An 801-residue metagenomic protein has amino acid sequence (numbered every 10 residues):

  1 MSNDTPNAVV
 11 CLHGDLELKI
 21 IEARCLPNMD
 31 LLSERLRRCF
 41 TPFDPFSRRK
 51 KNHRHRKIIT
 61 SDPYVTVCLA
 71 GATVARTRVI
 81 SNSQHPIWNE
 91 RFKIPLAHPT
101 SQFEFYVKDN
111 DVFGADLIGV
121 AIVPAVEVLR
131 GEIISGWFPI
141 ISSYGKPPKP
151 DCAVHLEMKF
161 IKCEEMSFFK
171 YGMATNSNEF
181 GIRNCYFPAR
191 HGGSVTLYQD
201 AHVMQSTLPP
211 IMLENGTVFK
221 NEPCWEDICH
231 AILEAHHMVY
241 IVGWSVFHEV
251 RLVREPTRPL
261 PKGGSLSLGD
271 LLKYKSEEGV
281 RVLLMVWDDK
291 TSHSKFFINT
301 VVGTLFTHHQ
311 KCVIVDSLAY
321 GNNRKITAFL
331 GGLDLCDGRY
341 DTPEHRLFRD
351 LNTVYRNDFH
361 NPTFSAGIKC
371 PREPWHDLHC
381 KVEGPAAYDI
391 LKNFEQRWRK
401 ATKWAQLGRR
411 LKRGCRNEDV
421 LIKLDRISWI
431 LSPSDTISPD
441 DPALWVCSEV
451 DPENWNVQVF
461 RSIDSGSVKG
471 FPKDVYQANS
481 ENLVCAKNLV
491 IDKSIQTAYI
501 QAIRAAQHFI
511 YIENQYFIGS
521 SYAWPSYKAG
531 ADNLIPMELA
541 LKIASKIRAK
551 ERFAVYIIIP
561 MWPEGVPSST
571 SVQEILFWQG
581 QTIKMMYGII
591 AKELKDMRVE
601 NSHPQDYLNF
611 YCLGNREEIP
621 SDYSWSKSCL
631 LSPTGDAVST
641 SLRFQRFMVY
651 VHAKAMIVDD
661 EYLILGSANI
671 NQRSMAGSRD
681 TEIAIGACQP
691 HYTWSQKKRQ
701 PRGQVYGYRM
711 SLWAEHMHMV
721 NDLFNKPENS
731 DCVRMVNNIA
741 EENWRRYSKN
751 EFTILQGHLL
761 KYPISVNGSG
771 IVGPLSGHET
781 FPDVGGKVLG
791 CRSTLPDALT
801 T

Functional and structural regions predicted by a protein language model:
M1-A72, R76, S81, H85-E90 (+1 more regions): Charged, low-complexity intrinsically disordered terminal segments
